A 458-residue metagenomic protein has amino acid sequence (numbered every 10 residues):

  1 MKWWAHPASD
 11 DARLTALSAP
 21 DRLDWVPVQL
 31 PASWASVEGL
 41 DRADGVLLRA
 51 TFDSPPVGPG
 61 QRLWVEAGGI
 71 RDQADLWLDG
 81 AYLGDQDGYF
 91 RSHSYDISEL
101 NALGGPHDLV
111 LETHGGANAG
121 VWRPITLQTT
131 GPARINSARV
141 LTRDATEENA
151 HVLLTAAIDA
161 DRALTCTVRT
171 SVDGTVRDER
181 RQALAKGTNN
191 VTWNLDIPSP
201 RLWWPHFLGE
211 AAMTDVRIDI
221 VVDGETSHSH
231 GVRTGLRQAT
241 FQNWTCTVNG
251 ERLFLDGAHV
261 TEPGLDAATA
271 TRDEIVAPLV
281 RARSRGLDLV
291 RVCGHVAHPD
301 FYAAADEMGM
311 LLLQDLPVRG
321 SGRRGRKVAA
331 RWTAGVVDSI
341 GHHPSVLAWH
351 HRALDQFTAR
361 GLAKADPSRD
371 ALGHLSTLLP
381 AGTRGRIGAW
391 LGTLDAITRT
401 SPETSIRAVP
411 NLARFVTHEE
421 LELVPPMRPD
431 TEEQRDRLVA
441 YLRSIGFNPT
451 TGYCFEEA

Functional and structural regions predicted by a protein language model:
M1-V292, H298-P299, A304, L312 (+10 more regions): Secreted/periplasmic carbohydrate-active enzymes, especially glycoside hydrolases
G88, L316-G322, T450-T451: Short, acidic/turn-prone active-site loops that include or flank metal/cofactor- and phosphate-binding residues
V296-A297, R319: Conserved beta-strand edge residues that scaffold enzyme active sites
E307-R319: Beta-strand-loop-alpha-helix segment that lines the small-molecule cofactor/substrate pocket of alpha/beta enzymes
G322, R326-A329, R435: Solvent-exposed, acidic/flexible segments
I340, V416, L438-V439: A structural signal for short secondary-structure junctions
A381, D436-E457: Aromatic- and acid-rich polysaccharide-binding/catalytic face of secreted or lumenal carbohydrate-active enzymes
T404-S405, P410-P425: C-terminal accessory/binding modules appended to enzymatic or scaffolding proteins
